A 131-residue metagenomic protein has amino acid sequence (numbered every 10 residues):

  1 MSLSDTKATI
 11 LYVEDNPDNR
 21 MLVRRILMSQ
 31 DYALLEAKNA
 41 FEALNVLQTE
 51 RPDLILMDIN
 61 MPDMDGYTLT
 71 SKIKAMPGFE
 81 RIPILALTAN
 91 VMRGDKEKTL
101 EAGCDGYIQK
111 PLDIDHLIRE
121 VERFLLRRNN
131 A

Functional and structural regions predicted by a protein language model:
E14: Conserved acidic carboxylate
P17-L35, T49: Two-component/phosphorelay signaling modules centered on CheY-like receiver
E50-L56: Active-site beta3 strand of CheY-like receiver
D58, T88: Active-site residues of response regulator receiver
M61: Receiver (REC) domain active-site loop signature in two-component systems and cognate sites in sensor histidine kinases
L112-E122: C-terminal output helix
